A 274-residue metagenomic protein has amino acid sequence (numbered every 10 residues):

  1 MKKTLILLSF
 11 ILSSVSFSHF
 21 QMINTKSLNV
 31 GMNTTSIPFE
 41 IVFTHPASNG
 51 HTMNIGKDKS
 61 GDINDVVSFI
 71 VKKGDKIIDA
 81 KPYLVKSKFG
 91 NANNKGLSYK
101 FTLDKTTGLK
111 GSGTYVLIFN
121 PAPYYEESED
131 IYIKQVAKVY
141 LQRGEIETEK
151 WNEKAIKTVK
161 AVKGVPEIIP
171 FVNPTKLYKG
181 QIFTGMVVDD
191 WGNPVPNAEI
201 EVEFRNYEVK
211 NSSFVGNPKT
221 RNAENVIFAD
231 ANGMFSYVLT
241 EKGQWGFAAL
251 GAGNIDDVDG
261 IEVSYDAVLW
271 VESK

Functional and structural regions predicted by a protein language model:
T4-S13: Sec-dependent N-terminal signal peptides
S14-S18: C-terminal segment of classical bacterial N-terminal signal peptides
H19-A92: Start-of-domain marker
H19-E40, T44, E126-N211, D259-K274: Beta-strand-rich domain onsets/edges
S87-S112: A surface-exposed beta-strand-loop module
K110-P123, Q244-G253: Short, aromatic- and glycine-rich surface loops/edge beta-strands on solvent-exposed regions
V215-N232: Short, acidic Ser/Thr/Gly-rich low-complexity loop/linker segments typical of extracellular and cell-surface proteins
N232-V238: Short, surface-exposed beta-strand/beta-hairpin micro-motifs centered on an aromatic residue
